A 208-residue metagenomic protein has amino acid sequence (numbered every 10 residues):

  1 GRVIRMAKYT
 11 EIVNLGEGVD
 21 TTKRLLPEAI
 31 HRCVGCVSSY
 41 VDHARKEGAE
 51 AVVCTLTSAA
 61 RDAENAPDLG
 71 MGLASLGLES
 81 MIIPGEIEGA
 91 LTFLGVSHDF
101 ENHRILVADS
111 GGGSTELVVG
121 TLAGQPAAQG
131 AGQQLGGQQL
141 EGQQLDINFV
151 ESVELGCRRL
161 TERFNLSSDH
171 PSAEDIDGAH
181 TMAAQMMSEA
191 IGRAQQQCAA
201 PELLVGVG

Functional and structural regions predicted by a protein language model:
R2-A108, V118-G208: Nucleotide/phosphate-binding catalytic cleft detector across ATP-hydrolyzing and phosphate-transferring enzymes
G112-T115: Active-site-adjacent helix-turn-beta-strand microarchitecture at beta-sheet edges that either contains or buttresses
